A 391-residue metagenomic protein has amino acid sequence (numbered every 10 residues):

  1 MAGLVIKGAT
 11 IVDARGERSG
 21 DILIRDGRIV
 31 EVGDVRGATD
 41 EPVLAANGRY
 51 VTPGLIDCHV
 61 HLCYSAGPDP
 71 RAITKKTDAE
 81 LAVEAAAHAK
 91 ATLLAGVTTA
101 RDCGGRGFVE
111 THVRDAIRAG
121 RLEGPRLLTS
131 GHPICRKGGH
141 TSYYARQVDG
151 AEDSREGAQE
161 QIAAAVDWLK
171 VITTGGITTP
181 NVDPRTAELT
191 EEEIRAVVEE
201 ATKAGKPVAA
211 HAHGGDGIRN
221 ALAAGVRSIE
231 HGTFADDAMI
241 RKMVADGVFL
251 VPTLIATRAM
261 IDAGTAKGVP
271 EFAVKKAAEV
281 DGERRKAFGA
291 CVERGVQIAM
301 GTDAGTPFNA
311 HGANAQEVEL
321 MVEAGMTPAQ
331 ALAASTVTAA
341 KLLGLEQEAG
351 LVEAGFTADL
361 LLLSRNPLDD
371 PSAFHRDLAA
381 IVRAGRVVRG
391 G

Functional and structural regions predicted by a protein language model:
M1-V5, I11-P53, R71: Histidine-rich, glycine-flanked metal-binding segment
A9, I22, G27, G48 (+16 more regions): Divalent metal-coordination and catalytic microenvironments
R49-R121, K137-H140, E192, A223-A224: Metal-associated gating/positioning segment near the N- to mid-region
Y64-A79, K137-A151, N181-E188, G268-K276: Acidic/histidine-rich helix-loop elements that form or flank divalent-metal/phosphate-binding sites at the catalytic
G67-D69, E110, T179-N181, I218-A224 (+5 more regions): Histidine/acidic-residue-rich catalytic or RNA/ligand-binding cores of hydrolases and nuclease-related proteins
E84-E110, E123-C135, V166-P180, K206-P207 (+2 more regions): Divalent metal-dependent hydrolysis catalytic cores, especially in the metallo-beta-lactamase
H112, E152-L250, A266-G268, A277-I298 (+1 more regions): Histidine/acidic residue-rich metal-binding segments in metalloenzymes
K203, P207, F272, D281-P367: His/Asp/Glu-enriched, well-ordered alpha-helical/loop segment that forms or immediately abuts the divalent-metal
